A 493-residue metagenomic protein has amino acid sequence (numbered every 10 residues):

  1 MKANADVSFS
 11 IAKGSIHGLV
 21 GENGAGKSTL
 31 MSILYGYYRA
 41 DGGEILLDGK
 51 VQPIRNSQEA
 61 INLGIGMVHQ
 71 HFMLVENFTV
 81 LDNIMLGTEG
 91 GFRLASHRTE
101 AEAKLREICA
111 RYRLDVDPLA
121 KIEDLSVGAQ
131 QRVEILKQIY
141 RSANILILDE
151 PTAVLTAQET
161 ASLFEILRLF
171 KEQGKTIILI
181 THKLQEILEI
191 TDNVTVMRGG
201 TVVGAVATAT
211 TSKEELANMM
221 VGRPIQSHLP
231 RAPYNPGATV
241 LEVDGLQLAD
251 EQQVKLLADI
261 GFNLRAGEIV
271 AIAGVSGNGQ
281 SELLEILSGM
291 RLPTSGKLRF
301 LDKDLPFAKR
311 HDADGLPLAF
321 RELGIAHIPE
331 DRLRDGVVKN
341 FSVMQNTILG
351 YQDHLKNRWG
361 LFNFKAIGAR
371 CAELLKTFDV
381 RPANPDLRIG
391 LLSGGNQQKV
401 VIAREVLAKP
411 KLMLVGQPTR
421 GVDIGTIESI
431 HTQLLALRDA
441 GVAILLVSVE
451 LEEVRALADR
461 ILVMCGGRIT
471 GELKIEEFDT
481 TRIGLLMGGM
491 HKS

Functional and structural regions predicted by a protein language model:
M1-S493: Glycine-rich phosphate-binding loops of nucleotide-dependent enzymes
